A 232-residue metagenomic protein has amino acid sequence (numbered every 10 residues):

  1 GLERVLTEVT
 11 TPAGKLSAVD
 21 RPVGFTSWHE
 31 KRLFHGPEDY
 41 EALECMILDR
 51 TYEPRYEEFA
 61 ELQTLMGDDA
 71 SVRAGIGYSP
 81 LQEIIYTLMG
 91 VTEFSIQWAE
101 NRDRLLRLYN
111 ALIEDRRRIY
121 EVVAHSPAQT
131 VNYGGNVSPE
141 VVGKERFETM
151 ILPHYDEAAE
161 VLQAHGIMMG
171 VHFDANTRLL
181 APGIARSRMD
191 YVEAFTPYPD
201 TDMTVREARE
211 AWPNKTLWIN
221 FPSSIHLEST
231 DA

Functional and structural regions predicted by a protein language model:
E3, L16, T26, N136-V137: Compositionally biased, intrinsically disordered low-complexity regions
E3-P12: Short, hydrophobic/proline-enriched secondary-structure or compact coil segments at domain edges
T10, A42-A232: Active-site loop segments of alpha/beta catalytic cores
K15, V19-L62: A gly/proline- and charged-residue-enriched helix-loop-helix capping module
